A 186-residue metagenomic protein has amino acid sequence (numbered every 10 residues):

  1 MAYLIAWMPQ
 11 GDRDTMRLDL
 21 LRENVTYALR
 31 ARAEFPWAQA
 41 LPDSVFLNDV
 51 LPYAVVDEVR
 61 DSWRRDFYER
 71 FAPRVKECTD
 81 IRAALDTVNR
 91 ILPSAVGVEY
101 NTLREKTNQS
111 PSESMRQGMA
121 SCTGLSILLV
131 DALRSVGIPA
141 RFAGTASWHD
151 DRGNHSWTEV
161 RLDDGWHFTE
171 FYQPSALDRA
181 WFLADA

Functional and structural regions predicted by a protein language model:
M1-V98, S114, S135, L162-F168 (+1 more regions): N-terminal accessory/pre-domain segments preceding catalytic cores
T79, A84-R90, T102-S112, Q117-G118 (+1 more regions): Hydrophobic/aromatic-rich core segments of domains that either
